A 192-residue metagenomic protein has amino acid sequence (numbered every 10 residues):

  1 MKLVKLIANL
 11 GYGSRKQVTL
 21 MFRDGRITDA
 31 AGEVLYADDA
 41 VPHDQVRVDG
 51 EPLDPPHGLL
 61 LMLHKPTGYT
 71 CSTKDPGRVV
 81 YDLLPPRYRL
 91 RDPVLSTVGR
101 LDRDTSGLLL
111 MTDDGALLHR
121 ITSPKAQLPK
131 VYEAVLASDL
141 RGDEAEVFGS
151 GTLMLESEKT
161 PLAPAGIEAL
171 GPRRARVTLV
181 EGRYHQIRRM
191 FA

Functional and structural regions predicted by a protein language model:
M1-A192: Basic, flexible Lys/Arg- and Gly-enriched helix-loop patches that mediate nucleic-acid binding at interfaces with rRNA
